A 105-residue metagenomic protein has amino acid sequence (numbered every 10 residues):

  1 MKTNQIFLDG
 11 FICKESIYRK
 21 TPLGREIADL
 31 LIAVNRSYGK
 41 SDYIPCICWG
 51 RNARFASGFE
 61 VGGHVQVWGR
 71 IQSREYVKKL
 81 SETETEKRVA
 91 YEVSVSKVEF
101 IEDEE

Functional and structural regions predicted by a protein language model:
M1-E105: Single-stranded nucleic acid-binding surfaces, predominantly the OB-fold ssDNA-binding core
